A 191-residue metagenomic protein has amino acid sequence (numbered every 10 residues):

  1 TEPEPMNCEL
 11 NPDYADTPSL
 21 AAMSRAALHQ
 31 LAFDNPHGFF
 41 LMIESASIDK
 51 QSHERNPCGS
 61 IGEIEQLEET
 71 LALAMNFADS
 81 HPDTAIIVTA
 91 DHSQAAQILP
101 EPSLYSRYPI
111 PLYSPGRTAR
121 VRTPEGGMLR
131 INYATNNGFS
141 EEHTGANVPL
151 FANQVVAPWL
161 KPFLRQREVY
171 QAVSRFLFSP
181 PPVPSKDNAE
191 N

Functional and structural regions predicted by a protein language model:
T1-E190: A post-motif C-terminal structural segment
